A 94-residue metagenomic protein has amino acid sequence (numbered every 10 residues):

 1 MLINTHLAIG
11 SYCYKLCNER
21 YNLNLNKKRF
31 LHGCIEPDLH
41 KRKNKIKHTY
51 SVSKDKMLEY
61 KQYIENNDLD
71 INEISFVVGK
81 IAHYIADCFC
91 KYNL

Functional and structural regions predicted by a protein language model:
M1-F76, L94: N-terminal, motif-rich segments that launch catalysis or mediate targeting to/interaction with membranes, typified by
I81: Aromatic-lined, polymer-binding surfaces characteristic of secreted/periplasmic polysaccharide-degrading enzymes
I85-L94: Catalytic Zn2+-binding segment of zinc metalloproteases
